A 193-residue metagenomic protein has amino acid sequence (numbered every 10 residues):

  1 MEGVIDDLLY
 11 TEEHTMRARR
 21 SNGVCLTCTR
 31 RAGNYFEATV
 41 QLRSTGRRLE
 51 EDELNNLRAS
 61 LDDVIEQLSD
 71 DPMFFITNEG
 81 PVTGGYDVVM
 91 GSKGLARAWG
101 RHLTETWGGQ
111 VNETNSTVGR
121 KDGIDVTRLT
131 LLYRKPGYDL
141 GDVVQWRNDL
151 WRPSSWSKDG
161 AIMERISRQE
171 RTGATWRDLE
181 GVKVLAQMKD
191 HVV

Functional and structural regions predicted by a protein language model:
M1-D7, E12-R20, S60, L68-M73: Mixed-charge, low-complexity intrinsically disordered regions
G3, L42-S44, V88-S92: Short beta-strand-to-loop capping motifs
L8-N34, D52, G108-V193: Beta-strand/loop-dominated core regions that host nucleotide or nucleotide-derived cofactor-binding catalytic loops
C25-C28, R58-D63, M90-K93: Internal, hydrophobic cores of structured domains that mediate oligomerization or house catalytic pockets within large
A32-E51: Short glycine-/aliphatic-rich beta-strand segments at the starts of folded cytosolic domains
R48-E53, L95-A98, L140-G141: Short, conserved charged micro-motifs
L49-D71: Short amphipathic alpha-helix segments
Q67-V111: Extended, domain-scale alpha-helical bundle/helix-rich regions
